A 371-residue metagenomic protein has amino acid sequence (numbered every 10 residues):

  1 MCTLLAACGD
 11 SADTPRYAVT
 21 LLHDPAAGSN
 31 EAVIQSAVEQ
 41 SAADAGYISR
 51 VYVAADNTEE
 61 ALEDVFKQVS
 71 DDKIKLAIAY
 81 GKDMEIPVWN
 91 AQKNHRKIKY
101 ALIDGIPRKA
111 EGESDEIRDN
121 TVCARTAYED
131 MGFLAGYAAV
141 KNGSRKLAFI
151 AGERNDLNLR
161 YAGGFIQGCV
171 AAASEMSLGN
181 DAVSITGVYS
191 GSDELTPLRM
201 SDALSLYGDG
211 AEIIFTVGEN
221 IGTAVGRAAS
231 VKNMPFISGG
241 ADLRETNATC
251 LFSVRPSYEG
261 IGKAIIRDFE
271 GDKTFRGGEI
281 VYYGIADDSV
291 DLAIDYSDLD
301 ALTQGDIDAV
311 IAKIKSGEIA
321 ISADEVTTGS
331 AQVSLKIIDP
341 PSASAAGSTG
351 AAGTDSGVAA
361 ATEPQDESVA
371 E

Functional and structural regions predicted by a protein language model:
L4-A7: C-terminal motif of bacterial Sec signal peptides marking the signal peptidase cleavage site
A12-E371: A residue-level marker of the well-folded mature domains of exported/periplasmic proteins
